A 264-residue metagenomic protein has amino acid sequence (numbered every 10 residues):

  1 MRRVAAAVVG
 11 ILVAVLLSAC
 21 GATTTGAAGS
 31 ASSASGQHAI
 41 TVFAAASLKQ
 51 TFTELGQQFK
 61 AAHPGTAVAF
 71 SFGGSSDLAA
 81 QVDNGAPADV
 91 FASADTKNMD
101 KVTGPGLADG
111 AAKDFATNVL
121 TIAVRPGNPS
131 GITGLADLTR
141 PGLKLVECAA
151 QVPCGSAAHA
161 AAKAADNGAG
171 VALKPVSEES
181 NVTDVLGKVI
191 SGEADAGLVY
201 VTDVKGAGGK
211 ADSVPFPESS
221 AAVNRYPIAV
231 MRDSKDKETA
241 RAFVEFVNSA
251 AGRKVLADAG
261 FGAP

Functional and structural regions predicted by a protein language model:
R3-V4, V13-A61, S76, A80-D83 (+4 more regions): Exported/periplasmic ABC-transporter solute-binding proteins
I40, T66-V68, L120: Conserved beta-strand core positions
G65, P87-A88, A194: Short, high-confidence coil segments that cap the C-terminus of an alpha-helix and link into the following beta-strand
T66-A67, D109, A169, A211: Secondary-structure boundary/capping positions in well-ordered alpha/beta enzyme cores
D89-S93: Periplasmic-binding protein-like
P105-A112: A short, gly/pro- and small-residue-rich
A112-F115, L120: Short, glycine-/small- and polar/acidic-enriched structural segments that line small-molecule recognition paths
